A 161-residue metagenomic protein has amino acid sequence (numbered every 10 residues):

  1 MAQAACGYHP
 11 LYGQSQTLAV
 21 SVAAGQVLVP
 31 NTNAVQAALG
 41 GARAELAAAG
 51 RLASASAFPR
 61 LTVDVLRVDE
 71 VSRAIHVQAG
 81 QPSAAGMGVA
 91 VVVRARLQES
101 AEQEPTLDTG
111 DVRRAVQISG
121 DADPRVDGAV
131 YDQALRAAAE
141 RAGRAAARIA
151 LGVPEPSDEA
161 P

Functional and structural regions predicted by a protein language model:
M1-A47, L151-P161: A structural "domain/chain start" motif
Y12, T109-V112: Short hydrophobic alpha-helix segments
A24-T32, P124-A137: Second-shell loop/turn segments in exported
A49-R60: Short acidic low-complexity segments
R60-T109, V116-Q133: Surface-exposed short loop/turn segments
G128-E155: C-terminal partner/receptor-binding element of secreted or periplasmic proteins
